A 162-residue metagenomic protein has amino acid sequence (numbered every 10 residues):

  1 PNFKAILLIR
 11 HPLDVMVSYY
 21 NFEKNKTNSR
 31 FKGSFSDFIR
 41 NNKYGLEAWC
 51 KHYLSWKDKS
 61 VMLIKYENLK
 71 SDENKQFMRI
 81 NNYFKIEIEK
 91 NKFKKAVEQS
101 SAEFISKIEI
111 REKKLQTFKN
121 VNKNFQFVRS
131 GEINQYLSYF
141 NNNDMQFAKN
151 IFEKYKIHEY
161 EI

Functional and structural regions predicted by a protein language model:
P1-K4, K57-V61: Short glycine-/polar-rich loops that comprise or flank the Walker A/P-loop and associated switch/sensor motifs
K4-Y19, A148: Conserved phosphate-donor/acceptor-positioning beta-strand/loop module used by diverse small-molecule
I6-L7, M16, S29-F38: A contiguous catalytic/ligand-binding core that recognizes phosphate-bearing ligands
L7, K51, S71-R79, N143 (+1 more regions): Generic recognition of stable, solvent-exposed alpha-helical segments in well-folded globular domains
M16, W49-Y53: Rossmann-fold NAD(P)H-dependent dehydrogenase/reductase core
Y20-E23, T27, S36-K43, Y53-K57 (+1 more regions): PAPS-dependent sulfotransferases, especially Golgi type II membrane carbohydrate sulfotransferases
D58-F84, K107, Q135-Y139: Phosphate-binding beta-loop-alpha motif at adenosine-nucleotide cofactor sites
